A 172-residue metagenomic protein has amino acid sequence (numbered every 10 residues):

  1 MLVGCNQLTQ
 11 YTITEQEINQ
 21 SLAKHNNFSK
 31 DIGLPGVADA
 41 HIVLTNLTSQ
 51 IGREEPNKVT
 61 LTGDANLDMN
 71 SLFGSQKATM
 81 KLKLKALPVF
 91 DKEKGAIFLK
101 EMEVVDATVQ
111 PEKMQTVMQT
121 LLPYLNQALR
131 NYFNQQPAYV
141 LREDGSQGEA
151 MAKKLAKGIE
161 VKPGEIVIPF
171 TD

Functional and structural regions predicted by a protein language model:
C5-D172: Extracellular/lumenal and peripheral-membrane lipid-interaction modules
